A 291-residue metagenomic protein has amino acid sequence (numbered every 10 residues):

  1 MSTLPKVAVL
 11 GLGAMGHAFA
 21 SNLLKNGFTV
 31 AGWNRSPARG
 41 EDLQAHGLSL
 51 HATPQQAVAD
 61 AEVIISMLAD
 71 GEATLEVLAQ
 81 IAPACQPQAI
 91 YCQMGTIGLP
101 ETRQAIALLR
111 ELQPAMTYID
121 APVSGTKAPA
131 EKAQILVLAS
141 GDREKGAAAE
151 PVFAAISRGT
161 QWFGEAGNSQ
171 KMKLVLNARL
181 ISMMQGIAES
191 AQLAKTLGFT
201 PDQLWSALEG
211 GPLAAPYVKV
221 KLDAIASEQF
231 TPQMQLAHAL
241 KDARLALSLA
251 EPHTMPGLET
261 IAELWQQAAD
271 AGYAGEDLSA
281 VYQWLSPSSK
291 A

Functional and structural regions predicted by a protein language model:
M1-M67, K127, Q161-W162: NAD(P)+-binding Rossmann beta1-loop-alpha1 motif at the extreme N-terminus of oxidoreductases
P54-M116: Rossmann-fold NAD(P) dinucleotide-binding segment
I97-N177: Rossmann-fold dinucleotide-binding core
K132-A139, Q161, E165-L197, L208-V220 (+1 more regions): Active-site-proximal catalytic alpha-helix in oxidoreductases
A214-L278: Interdomain hinge/lid region at the active-site interface of Rossmann-like NAD(P)-dependent oxidoreductases
A271-A291: NAD(P)-dependent dehydrogenase/reductase Rossmann-like domain
